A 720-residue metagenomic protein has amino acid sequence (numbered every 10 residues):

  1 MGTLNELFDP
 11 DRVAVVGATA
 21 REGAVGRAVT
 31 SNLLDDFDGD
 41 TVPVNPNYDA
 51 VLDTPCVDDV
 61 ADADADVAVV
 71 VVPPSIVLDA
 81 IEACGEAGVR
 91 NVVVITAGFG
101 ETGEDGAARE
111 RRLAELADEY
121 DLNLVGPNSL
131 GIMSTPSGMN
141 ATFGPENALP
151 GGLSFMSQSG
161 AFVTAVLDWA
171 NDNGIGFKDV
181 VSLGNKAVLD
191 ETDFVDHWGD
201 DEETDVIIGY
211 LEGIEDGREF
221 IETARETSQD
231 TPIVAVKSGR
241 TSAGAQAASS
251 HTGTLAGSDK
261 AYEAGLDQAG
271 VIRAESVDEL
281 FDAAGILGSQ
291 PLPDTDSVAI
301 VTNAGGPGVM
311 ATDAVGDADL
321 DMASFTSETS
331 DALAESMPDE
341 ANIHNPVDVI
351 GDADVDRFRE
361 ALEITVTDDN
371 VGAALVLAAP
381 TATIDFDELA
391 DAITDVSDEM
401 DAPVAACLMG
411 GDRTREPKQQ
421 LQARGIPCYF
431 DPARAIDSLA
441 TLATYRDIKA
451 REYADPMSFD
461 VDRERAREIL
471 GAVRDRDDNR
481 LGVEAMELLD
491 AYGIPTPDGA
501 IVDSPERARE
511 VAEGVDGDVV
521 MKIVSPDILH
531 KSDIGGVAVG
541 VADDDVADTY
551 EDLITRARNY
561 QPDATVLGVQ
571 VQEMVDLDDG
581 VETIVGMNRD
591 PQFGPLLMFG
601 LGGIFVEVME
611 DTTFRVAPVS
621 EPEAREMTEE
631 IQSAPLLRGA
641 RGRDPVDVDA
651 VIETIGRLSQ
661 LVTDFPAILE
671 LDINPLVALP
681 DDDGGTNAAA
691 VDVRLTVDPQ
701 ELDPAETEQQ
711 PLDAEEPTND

Functional and structural regions predicted by a protein language model:
M1-L671, L676-D720: Catalytic-core regions of core metabolic enzymes, especially those transforming organic acids/acyl-group intermediates
